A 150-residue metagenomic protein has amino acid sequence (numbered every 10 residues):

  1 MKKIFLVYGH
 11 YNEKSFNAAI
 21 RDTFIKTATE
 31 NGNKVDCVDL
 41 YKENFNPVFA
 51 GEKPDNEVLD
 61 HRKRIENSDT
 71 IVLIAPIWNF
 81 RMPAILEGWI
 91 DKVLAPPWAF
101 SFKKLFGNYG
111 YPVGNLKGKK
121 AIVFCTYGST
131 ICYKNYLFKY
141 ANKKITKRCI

Functional and structural regions predicted by a protein language model:
K2-N33: N-terminal beta1-alpha1 ligand-phosphate binding loop
F5-V7, D36-V38, V72, I122-F124: Hydrophobic/aromatic beta-strand patches that form the interior of the parallel beta-sheet core in alpha/beta enzyme
H10, Y41, Y127: Residues in the short beta-alpha loop(s) of Rossmann-like NAD(P)-binding domains
S15, C37, P47: Active-site acidic carboxylates
A18-D22, Y140-K147: Short, surface-exposed alpha-helical segments at coil->helix boundaries
L40-N56: N-terminal beta-loop-helix "entrance" segment that forms/cooperates in small-molecule cofactor or anionic ligand
E57-K144: Helix-loop-strand module that forms the ligand-binding subsite of alpha/beta enzymes
